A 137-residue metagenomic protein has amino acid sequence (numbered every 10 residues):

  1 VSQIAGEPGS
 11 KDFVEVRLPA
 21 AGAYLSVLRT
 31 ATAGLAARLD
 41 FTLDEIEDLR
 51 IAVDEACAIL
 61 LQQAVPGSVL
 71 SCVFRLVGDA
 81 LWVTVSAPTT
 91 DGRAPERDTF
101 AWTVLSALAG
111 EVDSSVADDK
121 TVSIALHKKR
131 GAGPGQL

Functional and structural regions predicted by a protein language model:
V1-E15, I59-L137: Conserved beta-strand-loop-beta-strand hairpin that lines the nucleotide-binding pocket of ATP/GTP-utilizing enzymes
V1-I51, L137: Bergerat-fold GHKL ATPase/HATPase_c domain
L43-P66: Conserved ATP-binding N-box helix of the HATPase_c
